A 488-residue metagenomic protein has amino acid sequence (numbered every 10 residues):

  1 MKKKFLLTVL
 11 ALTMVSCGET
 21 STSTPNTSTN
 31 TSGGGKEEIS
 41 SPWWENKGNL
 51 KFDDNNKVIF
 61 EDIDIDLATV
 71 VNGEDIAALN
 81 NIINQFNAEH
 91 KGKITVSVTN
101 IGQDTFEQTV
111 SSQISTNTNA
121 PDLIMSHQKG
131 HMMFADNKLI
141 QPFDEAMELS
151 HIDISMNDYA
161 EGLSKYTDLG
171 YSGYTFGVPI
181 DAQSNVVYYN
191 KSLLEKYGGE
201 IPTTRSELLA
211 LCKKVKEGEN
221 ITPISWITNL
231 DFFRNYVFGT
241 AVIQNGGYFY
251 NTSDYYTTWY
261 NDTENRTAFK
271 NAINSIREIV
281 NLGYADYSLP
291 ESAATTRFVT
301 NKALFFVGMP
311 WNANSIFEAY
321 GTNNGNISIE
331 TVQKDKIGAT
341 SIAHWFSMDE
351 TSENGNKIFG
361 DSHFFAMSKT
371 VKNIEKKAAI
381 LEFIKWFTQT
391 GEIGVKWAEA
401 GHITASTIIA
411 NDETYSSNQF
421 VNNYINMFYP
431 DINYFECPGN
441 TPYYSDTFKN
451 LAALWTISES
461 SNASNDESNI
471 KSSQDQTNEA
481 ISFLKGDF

Functional and structural regions predicted by a protein language model:
T29-E45, N49-K51, E195, E219 (+2 more regions): Conserved C-terminal helix/tail region of periplasmic/extracytoplasmic solute-binding proteins
G35-K57, Q128-N185, E200, V237 (+2 more regions): Hinge/lid segment of periplasmic solute-binding proteins
F52-D53, V70, N274-K376: Extracytoplasmic/periplasmic substrate-binding proteins
I59, A77-A78, I140, N314 (+3 more regions): Mature extracytoplasmic/periplasmic domains
Q85, E89-Y159, S192-T203, L304-F305 (+1 more regions): Extracytoplasmic "Venus flytrap"/periplasmic binding protein-like
S112-Q113, A120-I124, H151-L193, T222 (+2 more regions): A structural signal for short loop-to-beta-strand junctions that line the ligand-binding cleft of periplasmic/secreted
T167-I180, N185, L209-T258: Extracytoplasmic/periplasmic solute-binding protein
C212-K214, S253-S288: Glycine-centered hinge/linker elements that transmit conformational signals in sensory and ligand-binding systems
